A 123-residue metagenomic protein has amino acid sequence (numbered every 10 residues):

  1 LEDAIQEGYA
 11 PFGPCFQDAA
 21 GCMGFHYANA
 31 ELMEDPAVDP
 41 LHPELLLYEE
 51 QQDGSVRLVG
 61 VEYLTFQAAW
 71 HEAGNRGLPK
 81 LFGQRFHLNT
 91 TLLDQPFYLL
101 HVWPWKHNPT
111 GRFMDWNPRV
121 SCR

Functional and structural regions predicted by a protein language model:
L1-R123: Primary mode marks residue(s) on the alpha4-beta5-alpha5 output face of response regulator receiver
